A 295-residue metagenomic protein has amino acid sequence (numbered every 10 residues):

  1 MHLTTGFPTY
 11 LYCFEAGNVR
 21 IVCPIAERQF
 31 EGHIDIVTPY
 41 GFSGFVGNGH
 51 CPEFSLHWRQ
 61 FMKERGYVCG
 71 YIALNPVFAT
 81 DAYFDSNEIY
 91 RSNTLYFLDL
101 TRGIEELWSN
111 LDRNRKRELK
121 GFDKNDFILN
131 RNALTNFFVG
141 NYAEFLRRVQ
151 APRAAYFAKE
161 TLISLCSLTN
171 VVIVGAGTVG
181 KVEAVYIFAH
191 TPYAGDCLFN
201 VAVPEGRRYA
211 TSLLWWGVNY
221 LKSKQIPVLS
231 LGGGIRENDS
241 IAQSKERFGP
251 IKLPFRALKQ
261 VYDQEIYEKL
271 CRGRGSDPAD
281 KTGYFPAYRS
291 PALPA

Functional and structural regions predicted by a protein language model:
M1-G32, L74-G206: A conserved beta-strand-loop-helix scaffold within acyl/acetyltransferase catalytic domains
C13, L56-F61, N170-L270: Aromatic (often tryptophan-rich) hydrophobic motifs at membrane interfaces
A26-E31, A82-E106, K224-A295: Active-site/acyl-donor-binding loops of N-acyltransferases
V37-A79: A gly/proline- and charged-residue-enriched helix-loop-helix capping module
C51, F78-T80, A133, I235-N238: Acidic-and-aromatic substrate-binding clefts and catalytic sites of carbohydrate-active enzymes
F54-S55, R115, A158, L214: Amphipathic coiled-coil/heptad-repeat helices and related helical stalk/stem segments that mediate oligomerization
Y71, I128, V228-G232: Short catalytic-loop micro-motif centered on adjacent basic/acidic residues
